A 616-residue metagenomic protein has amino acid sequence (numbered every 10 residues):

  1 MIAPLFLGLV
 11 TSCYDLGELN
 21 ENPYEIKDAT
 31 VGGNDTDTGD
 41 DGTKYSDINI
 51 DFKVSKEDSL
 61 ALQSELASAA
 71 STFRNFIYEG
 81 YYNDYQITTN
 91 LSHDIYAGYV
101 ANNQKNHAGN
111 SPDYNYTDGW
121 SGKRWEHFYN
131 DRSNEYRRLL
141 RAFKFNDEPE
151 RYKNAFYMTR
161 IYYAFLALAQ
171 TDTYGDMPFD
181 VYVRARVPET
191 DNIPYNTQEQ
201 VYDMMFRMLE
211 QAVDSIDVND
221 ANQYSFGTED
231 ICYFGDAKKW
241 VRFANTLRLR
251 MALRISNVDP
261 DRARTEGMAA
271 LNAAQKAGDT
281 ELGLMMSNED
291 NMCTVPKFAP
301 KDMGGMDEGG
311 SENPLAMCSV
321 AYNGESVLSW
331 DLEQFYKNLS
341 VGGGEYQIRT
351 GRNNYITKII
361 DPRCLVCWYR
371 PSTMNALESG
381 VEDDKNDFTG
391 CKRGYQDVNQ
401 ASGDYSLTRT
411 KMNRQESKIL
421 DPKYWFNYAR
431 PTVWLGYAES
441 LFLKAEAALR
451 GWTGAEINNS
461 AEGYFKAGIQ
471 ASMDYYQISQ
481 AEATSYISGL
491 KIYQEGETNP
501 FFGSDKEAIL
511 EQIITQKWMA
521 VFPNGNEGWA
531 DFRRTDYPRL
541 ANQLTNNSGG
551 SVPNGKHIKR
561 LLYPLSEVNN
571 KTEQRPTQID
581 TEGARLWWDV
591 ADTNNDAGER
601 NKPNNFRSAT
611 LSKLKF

Functional and structural regions predicted by a protein language model:
M1-T11: Sec-dependent bacterial lipoprotein signal peptides
C13-L91, F145-N146, L544, G550-F616: Membrane-proximal, proline-rich intrinsically disordered regions
S59-L60, N102-Y162, L166-Y475, G503-A508 (+1 more regions): Structured, solvent-exposed acidic/aromatic patches
Q63-Y82, V366, T515-A530, R534: Short, hydrophobic/amphipathic alpha-helical patches that form generic packing surfaces within helical domains
A69, F76, A270-A274, M285 (+3 more regions): A generic structural signal for nonpolar/aromatic side chains embedded in well-ordered alpha-helices
Y82-P112, Y116: TM-lumen/periplasm interface segments of multi-pass membrane proteins, especially the first transmembrane helix
A471-K613: Conserved SxxK-family serine transpeptidase/carboxypeptidase catalytic domain of penicillin-binding proteins
